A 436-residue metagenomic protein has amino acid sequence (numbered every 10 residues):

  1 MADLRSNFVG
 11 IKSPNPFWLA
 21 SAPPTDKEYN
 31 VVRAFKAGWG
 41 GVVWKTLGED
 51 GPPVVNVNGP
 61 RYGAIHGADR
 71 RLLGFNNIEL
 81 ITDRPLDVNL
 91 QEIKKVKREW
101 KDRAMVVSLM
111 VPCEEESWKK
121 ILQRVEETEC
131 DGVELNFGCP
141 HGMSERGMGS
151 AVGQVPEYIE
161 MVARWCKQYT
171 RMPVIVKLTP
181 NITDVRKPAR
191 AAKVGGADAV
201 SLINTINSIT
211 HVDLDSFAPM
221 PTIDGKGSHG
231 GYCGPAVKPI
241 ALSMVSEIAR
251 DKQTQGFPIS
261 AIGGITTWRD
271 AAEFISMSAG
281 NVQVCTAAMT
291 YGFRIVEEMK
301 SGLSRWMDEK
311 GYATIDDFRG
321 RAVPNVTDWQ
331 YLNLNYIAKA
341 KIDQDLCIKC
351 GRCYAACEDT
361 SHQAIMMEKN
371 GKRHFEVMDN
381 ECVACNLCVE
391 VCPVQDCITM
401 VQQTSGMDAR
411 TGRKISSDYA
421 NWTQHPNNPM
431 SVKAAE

Functional and structural regions predicted by a protein language model:
M1-V106, M110-E115, K119-K120, M299: N-terminal capping/small domains of soluble enzymes
I11-W18, W100-V107, Y169-T179, R250-I262 (+1 more regions): Short beta-strand/loop segments at the ligand-binding rim of alpha/beta enzyme cores
V32-A37, G41, P112-S260, W268-V282 (+5 more regions): Alpha/beta enzyme core
F35, P52-D69, H211-H229, A287-Y312 (+1 more regions): C-terminal helical cap(s) of enzyme catalytic domains, especially alpha/beta-barrels
L47-E49, F137-P140, T179, T205-N207 (+3 more regions): Short, ordered loop/turn segments at secondary-structure junctions
R305-A313, D317-L332, D345, T360-Q363 (+1 more regions): Flanking helices and flexible, charged tails adjoining ferredoxin-like Fe-S electron-transfer domains in multi-subunit
K369-E381: Short linker/helix segments within small regulatory modules
